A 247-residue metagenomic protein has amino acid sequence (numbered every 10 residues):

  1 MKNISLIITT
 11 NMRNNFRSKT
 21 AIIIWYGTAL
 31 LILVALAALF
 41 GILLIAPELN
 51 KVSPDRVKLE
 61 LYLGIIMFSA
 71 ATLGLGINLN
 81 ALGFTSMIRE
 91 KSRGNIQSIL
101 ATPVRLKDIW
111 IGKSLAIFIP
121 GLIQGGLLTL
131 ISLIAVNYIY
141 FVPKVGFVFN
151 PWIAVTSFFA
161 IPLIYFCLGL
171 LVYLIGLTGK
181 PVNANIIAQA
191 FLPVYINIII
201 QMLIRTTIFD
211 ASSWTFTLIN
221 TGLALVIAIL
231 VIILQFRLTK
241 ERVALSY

Functional and structural regions predicted by a protein language model:
M1-A29, A244-Y247: Aromatic- and glycine-rich beta-strand/loop motifs that create alpha-glucan
R13, R17, T85-R89, K107-Q124 (+1 more regions): Alpha-helical transmembrane segments of multi-pass membrane proteins
N15-F16, T178, L223-Y247: Junction motif at the cytosolic side of a transmembrane helix
S18-P47, I65-L79, Q189-L203, T221-I232: Hydrophobic alpha-helical transmembrane segments of multi-pass membrane transport/permease proteins
L79-L100: Transmembrane helix boundary and interhelical loop/hinge segments in multi-pass membrane proteins
I119-C167: Secretory targeting signals
P181-I187, Q201-G222: Extracellular/periplasmic helix-loop-helix junctions in multi-pass membrane proteins
